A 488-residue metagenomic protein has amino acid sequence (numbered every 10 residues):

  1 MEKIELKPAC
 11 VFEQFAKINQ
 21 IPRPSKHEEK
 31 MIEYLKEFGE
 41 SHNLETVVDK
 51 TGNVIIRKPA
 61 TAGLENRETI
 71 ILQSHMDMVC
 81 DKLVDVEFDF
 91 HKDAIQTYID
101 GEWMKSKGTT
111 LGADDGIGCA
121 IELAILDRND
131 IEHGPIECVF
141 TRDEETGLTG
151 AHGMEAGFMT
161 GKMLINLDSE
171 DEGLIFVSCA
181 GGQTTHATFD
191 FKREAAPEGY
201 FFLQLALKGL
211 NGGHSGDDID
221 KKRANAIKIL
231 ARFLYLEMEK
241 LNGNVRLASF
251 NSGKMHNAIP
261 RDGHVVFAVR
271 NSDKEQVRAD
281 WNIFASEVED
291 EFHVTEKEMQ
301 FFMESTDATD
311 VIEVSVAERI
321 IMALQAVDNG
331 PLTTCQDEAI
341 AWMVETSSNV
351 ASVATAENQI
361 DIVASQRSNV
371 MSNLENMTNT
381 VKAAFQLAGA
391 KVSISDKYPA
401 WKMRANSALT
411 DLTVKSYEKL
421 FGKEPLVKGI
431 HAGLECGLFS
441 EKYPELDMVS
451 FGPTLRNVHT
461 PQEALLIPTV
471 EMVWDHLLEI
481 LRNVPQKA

Functional and structural regions predicted by a protein language model:
E2-E102: Acidic/His- and Gly-rich active-site-bordering loop/insert found across diverse amide/peptide-bond hydrolases
K7-V11, E345-I360, S365, L420-E479: Zn-dependent metallopeptidase/amidohydrolase metal-coordination segment
A16, Q20, G253-M255, H264-V266 (+4 more regions): A short beta-alpha structural unit
L64-T146, A151-K162, F202, A317 (+3 more regions): Active-site metal-coordination/substrate-binding segment of hydrolases, especially metallo-dependent peptidases
G134-A226, L234-M238: Fold-level recognition of mixed alpha/beta catalytic cores in primary-metabolism enzymes, strongest
G157, K222-L241, R270-K274, E318-D328 (+4 more regions): His/Asp/Glu-rich mid-to-C-terminal helical/loop segments that flank catalytic regions of hydrolases
S178, A195-Y200, I219-N251, N271-S347 (+1 more regions): Acidic-enriched catalytic cores of C-N bond-cleaving enzymes acting on peptides and small amides
N225-I227, A231-F250, M403-L446: Active-site-adjacent substrate-binding region of metalloamidase/peptidase-like peptide-processing proteins
